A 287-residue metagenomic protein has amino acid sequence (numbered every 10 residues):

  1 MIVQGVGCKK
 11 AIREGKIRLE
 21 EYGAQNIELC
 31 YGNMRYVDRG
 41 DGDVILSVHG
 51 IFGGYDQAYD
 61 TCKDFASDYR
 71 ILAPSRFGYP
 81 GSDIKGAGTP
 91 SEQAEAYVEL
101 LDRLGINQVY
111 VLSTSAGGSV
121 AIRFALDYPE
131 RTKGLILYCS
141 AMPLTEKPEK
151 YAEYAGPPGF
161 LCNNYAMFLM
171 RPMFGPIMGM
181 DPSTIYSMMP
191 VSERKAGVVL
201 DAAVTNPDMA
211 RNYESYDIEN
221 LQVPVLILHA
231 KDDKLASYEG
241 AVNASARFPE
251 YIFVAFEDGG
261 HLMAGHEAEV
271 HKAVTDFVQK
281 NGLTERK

Functional and structural regions predicted by a protein language model:
R35-G81: Conserved HGGG/HGGXW glycine-rich cap/lid loop of the alpha/beta-hydrolase fold
E92-V109: Conserved acidic catalytic loop of the alpha/beta-hydrolase fold
Q108-E146: Conserved hydrolase catalytic core segment
L135-N164: Flexible "cap/lid" loop of the alpha/beta hydrolase fold
A155, L161-Y216: Alpha/beta-hydrolase
L221, I227-H229, D233: Short beta-strand/loop motif that positions the catalytic acidic residue of the alpha/beta-hydrolase fold
K234-G240: Conserved alpha/beta-hydrolase "acid-adjacent" motif
E250-K287: Catalytic active-site module of serine/aspartate enzymes centered on a nucleophile-bearing elbow/loop
